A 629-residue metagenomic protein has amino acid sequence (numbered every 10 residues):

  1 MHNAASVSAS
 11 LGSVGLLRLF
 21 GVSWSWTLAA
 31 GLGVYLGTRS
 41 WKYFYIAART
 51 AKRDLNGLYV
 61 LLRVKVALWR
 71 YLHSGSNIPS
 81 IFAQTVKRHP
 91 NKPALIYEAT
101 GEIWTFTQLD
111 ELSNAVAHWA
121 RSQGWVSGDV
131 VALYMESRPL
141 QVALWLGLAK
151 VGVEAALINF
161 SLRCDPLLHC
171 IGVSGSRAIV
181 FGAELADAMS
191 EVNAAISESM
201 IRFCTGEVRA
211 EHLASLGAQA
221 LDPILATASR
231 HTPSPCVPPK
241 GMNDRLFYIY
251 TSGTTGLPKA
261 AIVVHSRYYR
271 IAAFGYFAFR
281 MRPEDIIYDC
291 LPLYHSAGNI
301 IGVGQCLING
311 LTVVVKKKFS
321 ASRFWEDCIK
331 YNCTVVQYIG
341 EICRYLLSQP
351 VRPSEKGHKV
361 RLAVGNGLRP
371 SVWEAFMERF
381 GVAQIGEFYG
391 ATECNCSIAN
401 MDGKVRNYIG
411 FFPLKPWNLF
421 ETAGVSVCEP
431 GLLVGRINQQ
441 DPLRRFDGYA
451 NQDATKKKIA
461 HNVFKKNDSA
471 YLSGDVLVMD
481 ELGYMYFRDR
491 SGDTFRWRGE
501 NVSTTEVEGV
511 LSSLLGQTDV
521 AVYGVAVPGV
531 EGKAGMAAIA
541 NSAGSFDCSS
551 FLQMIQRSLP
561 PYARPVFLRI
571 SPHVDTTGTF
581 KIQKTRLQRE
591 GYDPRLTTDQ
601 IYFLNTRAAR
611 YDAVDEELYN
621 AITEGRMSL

Functional and structural regions predicted by a protein language model:
H2-G57, S122-Q123, L146, K150-T227 (+2 more regions): Structural core segment of the AMP-binding/adenylate-forming
R70-S74, N91-A149, R163-L168, G172 (+1 more regions): Conserved AMP-binding/adenylate-forming core of the ANL superfamily
P90-P93, C204-E207, A226-Y250, L257 (+1 more regions): Conserved pre-ATP/AMP-binding loop-to-beta segment of ANL
I103-T107, P238, L246-R270: Conserved AMP-binding A3 loop
L162-H169, I179-F181, V336, G390 (+3 more regions): AMP-binding/adenylate-forming catalytic core of the ANL superfamily
P223, I308, K330-Y338, L347-P416 (+1 more regions): Gly/Ser/Thr-rich phosphate-binding loop
Y269-I286, Y294-V335, Y345, Q349: Conserved AMP-binding/adenylation subdomain of ANL enzymes
L559-I582, D599-G625: AMP-binding/adenylate-forming catalytic domain of the ANL superfamily
